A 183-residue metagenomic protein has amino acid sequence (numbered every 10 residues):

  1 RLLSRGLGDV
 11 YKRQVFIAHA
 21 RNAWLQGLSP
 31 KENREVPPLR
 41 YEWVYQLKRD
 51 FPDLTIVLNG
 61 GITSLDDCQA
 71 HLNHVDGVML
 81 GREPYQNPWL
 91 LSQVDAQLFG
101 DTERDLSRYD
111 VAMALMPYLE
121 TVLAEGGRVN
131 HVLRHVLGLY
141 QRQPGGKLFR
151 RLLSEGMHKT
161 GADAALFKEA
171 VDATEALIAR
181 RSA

Functional and structural regions predicted by a protein language model:
R1-Y11: Single conserved hydrophobic/aromatic residue that forms the stacking wall/gate of nucleotide- or nucleobase-binding
R5, V15, E35-L58, I62-A183: Alpha/beta catalytic cores of nucleotide-metabolism and tRNA/nucleoside-modifying enzymes
G8, Q26-L28, W89: Enrichment for repetitive, rod-forming helical segments
K12-A20: Conserved long hydrophobic alpha-helices within structured protein cores
A20-R34: Glycine-rich, proline-tolerant flexible connector loops at the mouths of alpha/beta enzymes
